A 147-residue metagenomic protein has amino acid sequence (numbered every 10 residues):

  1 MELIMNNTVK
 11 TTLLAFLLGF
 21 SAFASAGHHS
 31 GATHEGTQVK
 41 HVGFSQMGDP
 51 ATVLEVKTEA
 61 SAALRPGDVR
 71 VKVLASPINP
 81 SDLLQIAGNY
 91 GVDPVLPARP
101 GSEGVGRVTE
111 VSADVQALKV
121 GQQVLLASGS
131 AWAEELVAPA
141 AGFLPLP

Functional and structural regions predicted by a protein language model:
M5-A26: Gram-negative bacterial Sec-dependent N-terminal signal peptides
A26-E35: Cleaved targeting-peptide boundary
E35-V42: Short structural boundary motif marking the start of a folded domain
G48-L54, P80-S81, A117: Short N-terminal binding/cap micro-motifs at the start of the first secondary-structure element
V56-T58, V105-R107, E135-V137, F143: Conserved hydrophobic/aromatic beta-strand scaffold that supports enzyme active sites
A60-P77, N89-A131: Glycine-rich beta-strand-centered segment in the early N-terminal region that forms part of a ligand/cofactor-binding
S81-A87: Cytochrome P450 core scaffold surrounding the K-helix E-X-X-R motif and the conserved "meander" helix-loop region
L84, V95, Q123-P147: NAD(P)H dinucleotide-binding glycine-rich loop of Rossmann-like/cofactor-binding domains, especially the beta1-alpha1
